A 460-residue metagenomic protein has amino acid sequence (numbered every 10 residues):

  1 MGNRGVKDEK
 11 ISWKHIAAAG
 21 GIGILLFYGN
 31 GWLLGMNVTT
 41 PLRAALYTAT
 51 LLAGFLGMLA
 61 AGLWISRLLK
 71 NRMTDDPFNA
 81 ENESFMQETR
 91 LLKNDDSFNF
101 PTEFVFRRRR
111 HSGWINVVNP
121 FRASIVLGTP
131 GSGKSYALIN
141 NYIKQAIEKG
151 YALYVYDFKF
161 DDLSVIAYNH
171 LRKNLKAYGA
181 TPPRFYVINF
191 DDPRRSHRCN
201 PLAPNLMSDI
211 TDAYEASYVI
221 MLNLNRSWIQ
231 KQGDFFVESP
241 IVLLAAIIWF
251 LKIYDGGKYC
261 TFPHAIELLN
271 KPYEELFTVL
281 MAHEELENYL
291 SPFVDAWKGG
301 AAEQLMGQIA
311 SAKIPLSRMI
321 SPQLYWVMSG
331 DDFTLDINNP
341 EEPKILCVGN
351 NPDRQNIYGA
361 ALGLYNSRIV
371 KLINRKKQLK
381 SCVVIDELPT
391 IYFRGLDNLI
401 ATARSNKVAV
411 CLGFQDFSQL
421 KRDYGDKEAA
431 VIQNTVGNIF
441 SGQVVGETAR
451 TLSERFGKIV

Functional and structural regions predicted by a protein language model:
M1-S132, Y136-Y142, K149: Basic- and hydrophobic-enriched, low-structure N-terminal and domain-boundary segments that flank ATP-binding catalytic
G2-V6, K70-N79, H111, I115-A409: P-loop NTPase motor domains
F55, S227, Q232-I241, D336 (+2 more regions): P-loop NTPase motor core of the ASCE superfamily
D157, G413-F417, Q443-V445: A short beta-strand-to-loop transition that corresponds to the Sensor-1 phosphate-sensing loop of AAA+ P-loop ATPases
L163-I166, R194-C199, Q419-D423, E447-L452: Switch/connector loops and helix/strand junctions flanking conserved nucleotide-binding motifs in nucleotide-processing
A403-R422: Sensor-1/coupling segment of RecA-like P-loop NTPase cores
